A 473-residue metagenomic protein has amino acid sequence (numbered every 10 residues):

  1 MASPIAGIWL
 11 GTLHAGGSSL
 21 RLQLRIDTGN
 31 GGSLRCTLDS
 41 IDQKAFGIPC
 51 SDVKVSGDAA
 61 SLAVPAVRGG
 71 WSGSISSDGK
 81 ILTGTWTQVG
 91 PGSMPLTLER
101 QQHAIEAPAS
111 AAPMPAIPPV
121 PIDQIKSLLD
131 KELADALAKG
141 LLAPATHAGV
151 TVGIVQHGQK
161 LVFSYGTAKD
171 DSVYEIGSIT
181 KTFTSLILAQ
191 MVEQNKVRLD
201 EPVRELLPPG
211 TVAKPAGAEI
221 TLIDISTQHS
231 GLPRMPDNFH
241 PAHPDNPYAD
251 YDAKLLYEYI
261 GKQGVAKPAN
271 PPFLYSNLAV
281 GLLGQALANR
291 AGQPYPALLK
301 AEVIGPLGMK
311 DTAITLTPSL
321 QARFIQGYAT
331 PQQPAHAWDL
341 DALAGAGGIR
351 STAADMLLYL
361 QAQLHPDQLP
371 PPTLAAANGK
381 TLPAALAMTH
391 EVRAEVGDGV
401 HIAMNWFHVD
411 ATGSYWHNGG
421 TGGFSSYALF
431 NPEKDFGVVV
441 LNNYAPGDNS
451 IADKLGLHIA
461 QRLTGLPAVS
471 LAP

Functional and structural regions predicted by a protein language model:
S3-S77, T83-L96: Central antiparallel beta-sheet cores of small beta-barrel/beta-sandwich binding domains
I26, V53, G73, L98 (+3 more regions): A structural signal for short hydrophobic beta-strand segments in well-ordered beta-sheet cores
G79-I81, T85-F163, A288-A291, A297-A301 (+2 more regions): Catalytic loop of the DD-peptidase/beta-lactamase superfamily, centered on the K-T-G motif and neighboring
L142-A148, Q156, A168-N277, A291-Q293 (+1 more regions): Active-site-proximal loop and beta-strand segments within enzyme catalytic domains
L161-F163, T211-I220, S230-N238, P296 (+3 more regions): Secretory-pathway/luminal and periplasmic proteins that interact with or process carbohydrate-rich
F183, Q190-P209, R290-P318, P370-L386: Short, well-structured active-site flanking segments
T184-S185, A279-G284, L357: Well-ordered alpha-helical segments within folded domains of soluble proteins
